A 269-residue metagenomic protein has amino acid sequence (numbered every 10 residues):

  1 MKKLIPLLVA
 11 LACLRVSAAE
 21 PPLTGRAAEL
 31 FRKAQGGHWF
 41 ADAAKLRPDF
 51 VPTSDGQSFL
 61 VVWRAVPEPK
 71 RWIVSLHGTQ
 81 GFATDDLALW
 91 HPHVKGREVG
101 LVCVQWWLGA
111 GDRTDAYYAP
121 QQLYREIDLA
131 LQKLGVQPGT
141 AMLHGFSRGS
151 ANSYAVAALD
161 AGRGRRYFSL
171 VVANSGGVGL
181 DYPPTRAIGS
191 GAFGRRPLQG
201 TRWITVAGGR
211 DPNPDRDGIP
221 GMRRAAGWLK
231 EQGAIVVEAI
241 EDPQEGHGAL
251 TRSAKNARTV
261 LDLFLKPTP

Functional and structural regions predicted by a protein language model:
M1-L4: Positively charged n-region of N-terminal signal peptides that target proteins for export
L8-S17: Hydrophobic h-region of N-terminal signal peptides that target proteins for export in Gram-negative bacteria
A18-W72, Y118, R148, V237: A domain-start/cap signature at the N-terminus of enzymes
E68-K70, S75-D112, L180-D181, P214: Short substrate-entry loop that stabilizes the transition state in hydrolases
R113-R148, G162: Gly/Ser-rich "nucleophile elbow"/oxyanion-hole loop immediately N-terminal to the catalytic nucleophile in hydrolases
T140-P197: Primarily recognizes the serine-hydrolase "nucleophile elbow" in alpha/beta-hydrolase and SGNH/GDSL folds
S175-S253: The feature captures the conserved acid-bearing segment of alpha/beta-hydrolase catalytic domains
K255-P269: Catalytic active-site module of serine/aspartate enzymes centered on a nucleophile-bearing elbow/loop
